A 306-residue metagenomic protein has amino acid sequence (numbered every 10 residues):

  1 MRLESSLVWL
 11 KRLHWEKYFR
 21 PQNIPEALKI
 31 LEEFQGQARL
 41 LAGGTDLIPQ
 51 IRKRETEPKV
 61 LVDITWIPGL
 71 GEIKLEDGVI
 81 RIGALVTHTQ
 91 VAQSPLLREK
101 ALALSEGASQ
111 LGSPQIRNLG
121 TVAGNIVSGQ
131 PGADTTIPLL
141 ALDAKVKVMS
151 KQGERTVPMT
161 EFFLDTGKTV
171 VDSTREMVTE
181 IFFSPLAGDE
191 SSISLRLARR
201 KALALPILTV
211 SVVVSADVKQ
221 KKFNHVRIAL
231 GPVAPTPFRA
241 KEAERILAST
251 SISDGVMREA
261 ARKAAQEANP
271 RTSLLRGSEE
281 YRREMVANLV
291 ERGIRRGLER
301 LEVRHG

Functional and structural regions predicted by a protein language model:
M1-G306: C-terminal structural segment of proteins
